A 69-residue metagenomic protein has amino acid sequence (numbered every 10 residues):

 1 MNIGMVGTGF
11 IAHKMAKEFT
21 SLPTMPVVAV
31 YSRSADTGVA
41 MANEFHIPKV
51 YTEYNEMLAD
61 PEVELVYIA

Functional and structural regions predicted by a protein language model:
M1-F45: N-terminal Rossmann-like dinucleotide-binding module
K49-A69: Beta-loop-alpha module in the N-terminal Rossmann-like domain of NAD(P)-dependent dehydrogenases, especially those
